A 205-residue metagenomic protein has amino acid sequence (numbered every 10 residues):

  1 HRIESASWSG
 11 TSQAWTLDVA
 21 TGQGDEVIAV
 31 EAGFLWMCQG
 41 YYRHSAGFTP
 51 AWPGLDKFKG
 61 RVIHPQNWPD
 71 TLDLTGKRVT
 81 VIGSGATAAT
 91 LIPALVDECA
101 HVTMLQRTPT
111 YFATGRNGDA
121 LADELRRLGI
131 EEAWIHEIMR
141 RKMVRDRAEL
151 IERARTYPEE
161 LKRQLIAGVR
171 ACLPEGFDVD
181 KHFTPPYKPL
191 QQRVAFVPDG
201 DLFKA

Functional and structural regions predicted by a protein language model:
H1-S5, V62, A205: A conserved beta-strand/loop element that lines the FAD pocket in flavoprotein oxidoreductases
H1-Y41, L165, C172: Feature captures the FAD/FMN-dependent oxidoreductase FAD-binding
W8, W15-T16, W68, Y111 (+1 more regions): Tryptophan-centered motif/residue detector
I28-A29, D73, L95, A205: Structural alpha-helical scaffold elements that stabilize or flank donor/cofactor-binding regions in carbohydrate
I28-V30, R61, A195: Residues that recognize and position ribonucleotide moieties
C38-V179: Rossmann-like dinucleotide-binding core of oxidoreductases
I166-A205: Alpha/beta-hydrolase fold catalytic core
